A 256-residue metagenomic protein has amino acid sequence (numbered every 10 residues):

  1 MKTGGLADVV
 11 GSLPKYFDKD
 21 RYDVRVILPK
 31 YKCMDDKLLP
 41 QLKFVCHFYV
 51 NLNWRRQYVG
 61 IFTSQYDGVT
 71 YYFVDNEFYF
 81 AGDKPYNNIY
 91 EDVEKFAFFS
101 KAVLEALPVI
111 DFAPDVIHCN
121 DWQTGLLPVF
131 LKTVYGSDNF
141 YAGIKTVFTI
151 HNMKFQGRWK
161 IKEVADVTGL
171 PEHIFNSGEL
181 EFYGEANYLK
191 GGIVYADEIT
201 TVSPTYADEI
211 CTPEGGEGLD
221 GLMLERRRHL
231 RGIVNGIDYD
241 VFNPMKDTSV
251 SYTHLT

Functional and structural regions predicted by a protein language model:
M1-T63, S203: N-terminal subdomain of nucleotide-sugar transferases
Y66-W122, T168-G191: Conserved nucleotide-sugar donor-binding subdomain of glycosyltransferases
V103-V116, G125-V147, K190, D197-E198: Glycosyltransferases and closely related glycan-assembly transferases that use nucleotide-activated donors
V116-H118, Y135-H173, T200-T201, R226 (+1 more regions): Active-site proximal beta-strand in glycosyltransferases
F140-Y141, K145, G169-I199, Y206 (+1 more regions): Membrane-proximal helix-turn-helix segments that form the acceptor-binding/catalytic region of lipid-linked
T205, G236: Carbohydrate-associated surface elements
R228, I237-T248: Acidic anion/phosphate-binding donor-loop and adjacent secondary structure in glycosyltransferase catalytic cores
T253-T256: Conserved small/polar residues in nucleotide/adenosyl-binding loops
